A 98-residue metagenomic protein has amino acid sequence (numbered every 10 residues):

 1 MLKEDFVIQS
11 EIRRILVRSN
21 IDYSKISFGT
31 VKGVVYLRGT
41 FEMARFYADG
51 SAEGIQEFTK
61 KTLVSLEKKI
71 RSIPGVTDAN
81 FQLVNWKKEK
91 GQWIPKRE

Functional and structural regions predicted by a protein language model:
M1-E98: N-terminal targeting leaders
